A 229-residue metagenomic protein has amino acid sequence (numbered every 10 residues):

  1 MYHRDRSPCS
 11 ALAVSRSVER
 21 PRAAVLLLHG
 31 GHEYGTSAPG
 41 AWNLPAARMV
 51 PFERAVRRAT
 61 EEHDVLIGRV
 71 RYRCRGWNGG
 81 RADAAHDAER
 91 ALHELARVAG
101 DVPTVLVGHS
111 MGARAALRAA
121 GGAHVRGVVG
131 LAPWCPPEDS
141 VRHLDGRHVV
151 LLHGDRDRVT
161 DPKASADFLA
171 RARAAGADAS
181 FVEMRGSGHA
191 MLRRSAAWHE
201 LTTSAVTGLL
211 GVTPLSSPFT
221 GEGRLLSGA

Functional and structural regions predicted by a protein language model:
Y2-E62: Short, surface-exposed "cap/lid" segments of acyl-processing enzymes
G40, D161-R171: Short alpha-helix in the alpha/beta-hydrolase fold that links the catalytic acid
N78-V98: Alpha/beta-hydrolase active-site loop
V107-G112, A116: Gly/Ala-rich beta-loop-alpha elbow adjacent to hydrolase catalytic centers
G130-P137: Active-site nucleophile loop of the alpha/beta-hydrolase fold
L144-D145, V150-D157: Short beta-strand/loop motif that positions the catalytic acidic residue of the alpha/beta-hydrolase fold
R173-A229: C-terminal catalytic histidine-bearing segment of alpha/beta-hydrolase fold enzymes
